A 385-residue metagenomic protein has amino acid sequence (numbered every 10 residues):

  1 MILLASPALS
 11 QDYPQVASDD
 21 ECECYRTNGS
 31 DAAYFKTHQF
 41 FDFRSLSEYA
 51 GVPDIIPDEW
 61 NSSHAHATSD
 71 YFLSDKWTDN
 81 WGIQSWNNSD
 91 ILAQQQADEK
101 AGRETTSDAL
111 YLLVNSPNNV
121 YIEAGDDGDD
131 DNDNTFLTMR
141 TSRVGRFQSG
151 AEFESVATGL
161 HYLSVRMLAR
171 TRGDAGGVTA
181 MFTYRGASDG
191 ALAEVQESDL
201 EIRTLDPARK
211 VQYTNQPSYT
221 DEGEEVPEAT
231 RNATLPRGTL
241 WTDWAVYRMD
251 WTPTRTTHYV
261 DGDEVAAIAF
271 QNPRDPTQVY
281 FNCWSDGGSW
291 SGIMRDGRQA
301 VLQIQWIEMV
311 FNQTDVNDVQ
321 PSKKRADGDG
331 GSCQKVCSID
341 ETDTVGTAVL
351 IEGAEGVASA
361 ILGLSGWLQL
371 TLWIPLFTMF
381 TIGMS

Functional and structural regions predicted by a protein language model:
L9-S164, T171-D174, F311-V357, L362-T371 (+1 more regions): Low-complexity, Ser/Thr/Pro/Gly-rich disordered linker/stalk regions
N118-Y121, F182-Y219: Glycan-recognition/cleft segments
V165-M167, D243-W251, T256-H258: Short tryptophan-centered beta-strand motifs in secreted/extracellular beta-sheet-rich domains of glycan-recognition
T171-G176, A187-D189, P253-R255: Extended, low-complexity, turn-rich repeat/linker tracts enriched in Gly/Pro/Ser/Thr and Asp/Glu that occur
D221-W244: Short, aromatic/His-centered strand-loop micro-motif at the edge of beta-sheets
Y259-E264: Short strand-turn-strand beta-turns centered on an Asx-Gly dipeptide
Q271-V301: Flexible glycan-contacting loops in extracellular carbohydrate-active proteins
Q305-M309: Extracellular beta-strand elements of beta-rich domains used for carbohydrate recognition/degradation or cell-matrix
